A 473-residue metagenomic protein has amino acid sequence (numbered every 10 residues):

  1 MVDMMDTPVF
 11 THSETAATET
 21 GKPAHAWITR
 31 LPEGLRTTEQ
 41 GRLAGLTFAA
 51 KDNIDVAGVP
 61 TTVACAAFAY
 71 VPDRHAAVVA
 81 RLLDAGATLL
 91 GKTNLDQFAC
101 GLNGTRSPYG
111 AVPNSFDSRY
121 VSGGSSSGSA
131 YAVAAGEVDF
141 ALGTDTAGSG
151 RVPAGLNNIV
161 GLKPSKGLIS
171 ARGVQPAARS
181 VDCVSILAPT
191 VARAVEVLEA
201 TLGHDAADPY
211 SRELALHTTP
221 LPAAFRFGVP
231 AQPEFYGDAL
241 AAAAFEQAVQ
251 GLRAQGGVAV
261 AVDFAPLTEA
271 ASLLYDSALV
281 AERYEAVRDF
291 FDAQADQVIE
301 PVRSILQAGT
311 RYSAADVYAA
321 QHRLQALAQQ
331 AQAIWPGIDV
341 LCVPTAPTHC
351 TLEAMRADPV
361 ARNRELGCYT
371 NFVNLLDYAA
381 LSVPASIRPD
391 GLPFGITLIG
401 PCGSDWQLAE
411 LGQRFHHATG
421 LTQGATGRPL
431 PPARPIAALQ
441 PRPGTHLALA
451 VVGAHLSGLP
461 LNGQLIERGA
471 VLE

Functional and structural regions predicted by a protein language model:
M1-V71, H75-A76, F98-G101, T218 (+3 more regions): Short, well-ordered alpha-helical
T29-G34, K163-E246, P266, E410-Q440: A short helix-breaking turn/cap at a secondary-structure junction
L43-C65, A223-A224, A278-Q332, P384-L392: Short helix-loop capping/hinge segments that flank enzyme active sites or metal/cofactor-binding pockets
F48, I54-A57, F68, R81 (+4 more regions): Gly/Ser-rich, acidic/histidine-flanked active-site/gating loops
T62-A69, L461-E473: Short Gly/aromatic-enriched secondary-structure transition segments
H75-A76, A80-T201, N374-T397: Short glycine/serine-rich loop segments
D84, T201, Y312-T445, H455-L456: Glycine-rich, small-residue loops and helix-cap segments that act as flexible hinges at active-site edges
A239-D263, V287-A293, V317-I338: Acyltransferase
